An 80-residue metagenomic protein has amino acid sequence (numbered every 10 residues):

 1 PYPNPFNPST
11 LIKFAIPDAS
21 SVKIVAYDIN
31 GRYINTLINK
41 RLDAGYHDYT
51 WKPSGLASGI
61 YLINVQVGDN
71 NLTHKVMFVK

Functional and structural regions predicted by a protein language model:
P1-Y2, F6-A26, T36, D48-S54 (+1 more regions): Glycine-centered coil/turn sites that cap beta-strands in beta-rich domains
Y27, N64-Q66, V79: A generic structural motif
I34-L42: Solvent-exposed serine/threonine-rich low-complexity stretches and specific carbohydrate-binding patches
K40, K75-K80: Short beta-strand edge segments in extracellular beta-sheet folds
